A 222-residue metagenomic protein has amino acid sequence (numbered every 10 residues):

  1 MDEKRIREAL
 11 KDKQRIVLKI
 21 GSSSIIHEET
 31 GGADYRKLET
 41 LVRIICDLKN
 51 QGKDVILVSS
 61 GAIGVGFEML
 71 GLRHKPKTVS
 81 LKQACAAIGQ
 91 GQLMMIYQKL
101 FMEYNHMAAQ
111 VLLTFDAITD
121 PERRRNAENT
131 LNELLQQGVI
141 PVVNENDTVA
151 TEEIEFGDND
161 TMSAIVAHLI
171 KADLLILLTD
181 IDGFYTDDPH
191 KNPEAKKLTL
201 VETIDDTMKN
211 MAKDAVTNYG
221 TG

Functional and structural regions predicted by a protein language model:
M1-G222: Nucleotide/pyrophosphate-binding catalytic subdomain
